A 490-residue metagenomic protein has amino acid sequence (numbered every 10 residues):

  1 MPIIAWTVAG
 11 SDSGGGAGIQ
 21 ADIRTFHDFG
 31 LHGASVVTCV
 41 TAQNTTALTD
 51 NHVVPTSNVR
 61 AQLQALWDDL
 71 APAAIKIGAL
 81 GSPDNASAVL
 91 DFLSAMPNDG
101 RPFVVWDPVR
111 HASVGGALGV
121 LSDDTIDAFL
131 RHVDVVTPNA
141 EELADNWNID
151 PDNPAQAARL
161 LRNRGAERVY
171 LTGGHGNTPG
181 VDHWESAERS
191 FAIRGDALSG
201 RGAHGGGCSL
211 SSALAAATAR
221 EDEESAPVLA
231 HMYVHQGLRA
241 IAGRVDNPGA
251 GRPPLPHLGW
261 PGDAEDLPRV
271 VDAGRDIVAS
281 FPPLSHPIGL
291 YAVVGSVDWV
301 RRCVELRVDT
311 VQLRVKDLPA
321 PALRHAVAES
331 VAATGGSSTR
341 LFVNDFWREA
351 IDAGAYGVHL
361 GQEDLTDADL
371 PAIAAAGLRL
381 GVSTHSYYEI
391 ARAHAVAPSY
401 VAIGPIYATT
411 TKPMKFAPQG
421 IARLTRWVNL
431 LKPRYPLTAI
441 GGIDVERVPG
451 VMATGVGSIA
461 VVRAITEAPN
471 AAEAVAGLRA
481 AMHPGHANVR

Functional and structural regions predicted by a protein language model:
M1-A74, L210, L229-V234: Substrate-binding N-lobe of the ribokinase-like
P2-G33, C39, G262-G357, D364-L365 (+6 more regions): Conserved N-terminal beta1-alpha1 strand-loop-helix module at the mouth
D12-G16, G195-L214, I440, E467: Short glycine/threonine-rich catalytic loop with a Thr-x-Gly-x-Asp
Q20, T25, D145, G200-E223: Short, small-residue alpha-helix embedded
N44-V135, E141-T178, E223, P227-Y233 (+3 more regions): Ribokinase/PfkB-type carbohydrate-kinase core domain
D50-V53, D69, S225-S285, A481-R490: Charged C-terminal helix
G116-S190, E329-A397: Conserved phosphate/ATP/ADP-binding segment of small-molecule kinases
S399-A474: Active-site/ligand-binding-proximal alpha/beta "capping" segment
